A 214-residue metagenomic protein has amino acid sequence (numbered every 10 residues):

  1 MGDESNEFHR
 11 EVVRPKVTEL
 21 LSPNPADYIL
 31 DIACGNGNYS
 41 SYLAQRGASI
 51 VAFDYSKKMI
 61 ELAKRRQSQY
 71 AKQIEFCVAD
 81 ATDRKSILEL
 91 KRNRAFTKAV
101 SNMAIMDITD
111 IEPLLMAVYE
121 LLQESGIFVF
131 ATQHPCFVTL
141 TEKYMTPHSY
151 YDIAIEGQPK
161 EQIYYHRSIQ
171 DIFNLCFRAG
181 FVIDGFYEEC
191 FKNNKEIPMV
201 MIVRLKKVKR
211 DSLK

Functional and structural regions predicted by a protein language model:
M1-N24, N38, Y42, L62 (+1 more regions): Conserved class I S-adenosyl-L-methionine
Y28-I32, N36-K85: Class I SAM-dependent methyltransferase SAM/SAH-binding core
I87-A99: A short acidic, Gly/Pro-enriched loop at the edge of an enzyme's catalytic core that lines a small-molecule cofactor
T97-I111: A short SAM/SAH-binding and catalytic strip from SAM-dependent methyltransferases
E112-I127: A short glycine-rich, Lys/Arg-flanked "PGG" loop and its adjoining helix->strand segment in the class I
F128-I155: Conserved class I S-adenosyl-L-methionine
I163-F186: Short alpha-helix
A179-F181, E189, K195-K214: Core SAM-dependent methyltransferase catalytic element
